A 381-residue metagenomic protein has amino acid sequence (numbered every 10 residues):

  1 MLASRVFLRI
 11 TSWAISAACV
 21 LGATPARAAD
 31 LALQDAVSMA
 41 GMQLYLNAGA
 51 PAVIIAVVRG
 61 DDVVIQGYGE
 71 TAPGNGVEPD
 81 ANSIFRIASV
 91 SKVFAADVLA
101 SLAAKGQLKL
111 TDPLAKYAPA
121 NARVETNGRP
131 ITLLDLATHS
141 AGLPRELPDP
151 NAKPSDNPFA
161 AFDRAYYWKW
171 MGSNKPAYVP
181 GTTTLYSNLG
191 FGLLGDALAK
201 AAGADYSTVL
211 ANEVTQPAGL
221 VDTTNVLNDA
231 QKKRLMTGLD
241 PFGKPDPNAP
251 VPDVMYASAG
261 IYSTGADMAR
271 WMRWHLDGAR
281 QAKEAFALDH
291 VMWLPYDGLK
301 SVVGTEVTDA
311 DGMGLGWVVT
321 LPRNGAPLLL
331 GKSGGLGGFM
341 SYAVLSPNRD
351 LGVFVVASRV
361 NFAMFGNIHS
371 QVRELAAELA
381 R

Functional and structural regions predicted by a protein language model:
M1-N82, S101-K109, L134-P144, K169 (+3 more regions): N-terminal leader/targeting segments and the immediately adjacent pre-domain N-terminus
A29-Q66, A199-A204, T208-N212, Q216 (+1 more regions): Catalytic loop of the DD-peptidase/beta-lactamase superfamily, centered on the K-T-G motif and neighboring
L31-D35, F85-F94, L108, N127 (+7 more regions): Soluble non-cytosolic domains of exported or imported proteins
N47-I54, G74-T138, P176-L189, Y256-A259 (+1 more regions): Short active-site loop at a secondary-structure junction that contains or immediately precedes the catalytic residue(s)
I65-Y68, E146-A152, N225-D229, F365-G366: Short, solvent-exposed loop/turn and secondary-structure capping segments
R86-V90, L102-P148, S173, D196 (+2 more regions): Active-site helix/loop module of the DD-peptidase/beta-lactamase fold, centered on the serine-lysine SxxK catalytic
P154-A160, W168-S173, A177-Y178, T183-Y186 (+2 more regions): Recognition helices and adjacent regulatory flanks at domain boundaries
A165-A177, D240-D253, N324: The feature captures the short pre-catalytic strand/loop hairpin that immediately precedes and shapes the active-site
